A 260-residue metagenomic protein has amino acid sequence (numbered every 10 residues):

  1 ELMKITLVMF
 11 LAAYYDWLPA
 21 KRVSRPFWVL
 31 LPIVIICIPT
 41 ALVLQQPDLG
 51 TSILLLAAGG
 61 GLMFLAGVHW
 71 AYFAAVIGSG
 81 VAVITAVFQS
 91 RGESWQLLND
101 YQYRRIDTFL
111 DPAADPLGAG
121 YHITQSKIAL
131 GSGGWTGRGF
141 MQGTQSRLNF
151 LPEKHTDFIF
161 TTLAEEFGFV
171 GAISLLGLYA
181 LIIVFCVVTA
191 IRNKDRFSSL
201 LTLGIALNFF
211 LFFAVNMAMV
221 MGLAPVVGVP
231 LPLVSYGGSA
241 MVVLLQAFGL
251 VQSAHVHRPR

Functional and structural regions predicted by a protein language model:
E1-A119, T161-G222, Q246, L250: Hydrophobic alpha-helical transmembrane segments of multi-pass inner membrane proteins, especially in bacterial systems
E1-M3, Q45-P47, T51, G134 (+2 more regions): Glycine/serine-rich anion-binding loops at beta->alpha junctions that coordinate negatively charged ligand groups
R104-D107, Y121-I128, K154-F158: Short hydrophobic, aromatic-rich alpha-helical segments embedded in or entering the lipid bilayer of multi-pass
A113-M141: Extracytosolic (periplasmic/ER-lumenal) interhelical loops and adjacent juxtamembrane/interface segments of multi-pass
L130, G134-V170, F197: Long extracytoplasmic/lumenal interhelical loops at the membrane interface of multi-pass membrane proteins
V215-R260: A juxtamembrane structural motif centered on a specific transmembrane helix
